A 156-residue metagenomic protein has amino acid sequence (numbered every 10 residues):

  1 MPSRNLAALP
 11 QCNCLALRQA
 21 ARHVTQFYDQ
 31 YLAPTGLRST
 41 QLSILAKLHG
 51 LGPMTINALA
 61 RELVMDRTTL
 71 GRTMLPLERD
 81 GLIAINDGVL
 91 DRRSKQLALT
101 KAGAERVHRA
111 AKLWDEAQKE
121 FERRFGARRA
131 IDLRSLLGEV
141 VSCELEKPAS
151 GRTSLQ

Functional and structural regions predicted by a protein language model:
M1-P10: Extreme N-terminal tail/first-helix region
R4, D29, A33-G36, K119-A127: Short helix-loop hinge/linker segments at domain boundaries
A7-A8, L15-R18, R22-T69, D80 (+2 more regions): N-terminal helix-turn-helix DNA-binding core of bacterial DNA-binding proteins
P10, L17-R18, T40, T68 (+4 more regions): Hydrophobic alpha-helical segments
Q11-C14, G88: Functionally engaged cysteine thiol sites
T25, P53, L75-G138: Charged, amphipathic alpha-helical coiled-coil/dimerization segments
A111, L145-E146: Short amphipathic alpha-helical segments
